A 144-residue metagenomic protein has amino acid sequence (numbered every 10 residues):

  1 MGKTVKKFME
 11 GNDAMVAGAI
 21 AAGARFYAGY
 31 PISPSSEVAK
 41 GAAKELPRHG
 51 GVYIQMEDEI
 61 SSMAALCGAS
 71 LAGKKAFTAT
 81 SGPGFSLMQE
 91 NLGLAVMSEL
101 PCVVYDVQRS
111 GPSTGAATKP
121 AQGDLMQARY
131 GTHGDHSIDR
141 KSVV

Functional and structural regions predicted by a protein language model:
M1-Y130: Thiamine diphosphate
Y130-D139: Acidic/polar active-site rim loop that often engages polyanionic ligands
V143-V144: Conserved small/polar residues in nucleotide/adenosyl-binding loops
